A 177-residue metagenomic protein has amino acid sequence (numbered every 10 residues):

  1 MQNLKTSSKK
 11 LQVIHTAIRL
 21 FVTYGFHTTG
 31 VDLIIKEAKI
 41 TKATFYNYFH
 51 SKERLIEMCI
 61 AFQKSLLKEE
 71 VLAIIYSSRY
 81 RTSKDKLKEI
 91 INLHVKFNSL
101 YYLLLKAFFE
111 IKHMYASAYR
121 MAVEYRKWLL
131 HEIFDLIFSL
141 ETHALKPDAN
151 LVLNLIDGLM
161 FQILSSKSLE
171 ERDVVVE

Functional and structural regions predicted by a protein language model:
M1-Y24, T29-I40, R54: Basic, helix-initiating cap at the start of DNA-binding domains
K9-L20, I34, C59-V71, I133: Generic hydrophobic, amphipathic alpha-helix propensity
K39-F49: Short hydrophobic/aromatic patch on the recognition helix
K52, C59, Q63-L67, I90 (+4 more regions): Hydrophobic/aromatic residues within well-ordered alpha-helical segments
M58, L72-L100, V152: Hydrophobic alpha-helical connector segments
S65, E69, Y115-N150: Amphipathic alpha-helical packing segments from all-alpha helical-bundle domains
V95-R120: Amphipathic alpha-helical segments used for helix-helix packing
K106, S139-E177: Hydrophobic/aromatic-rich alpha-helical bundle segments in the mid-to-C-terminal region
